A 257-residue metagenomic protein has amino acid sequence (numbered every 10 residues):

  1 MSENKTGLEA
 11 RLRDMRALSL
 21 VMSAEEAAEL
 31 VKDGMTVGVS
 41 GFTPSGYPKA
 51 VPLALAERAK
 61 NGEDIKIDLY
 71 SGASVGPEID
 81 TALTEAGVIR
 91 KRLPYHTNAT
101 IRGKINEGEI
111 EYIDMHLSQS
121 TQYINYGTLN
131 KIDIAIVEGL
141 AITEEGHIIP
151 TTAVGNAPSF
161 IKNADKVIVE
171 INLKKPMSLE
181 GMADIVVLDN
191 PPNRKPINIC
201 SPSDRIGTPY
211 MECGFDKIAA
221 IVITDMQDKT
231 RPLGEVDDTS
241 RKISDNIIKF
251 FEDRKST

Functional and structural regions predicted by a protein language model:
M1-T257: Conserved alpha/beta enzyme-core scaffold
